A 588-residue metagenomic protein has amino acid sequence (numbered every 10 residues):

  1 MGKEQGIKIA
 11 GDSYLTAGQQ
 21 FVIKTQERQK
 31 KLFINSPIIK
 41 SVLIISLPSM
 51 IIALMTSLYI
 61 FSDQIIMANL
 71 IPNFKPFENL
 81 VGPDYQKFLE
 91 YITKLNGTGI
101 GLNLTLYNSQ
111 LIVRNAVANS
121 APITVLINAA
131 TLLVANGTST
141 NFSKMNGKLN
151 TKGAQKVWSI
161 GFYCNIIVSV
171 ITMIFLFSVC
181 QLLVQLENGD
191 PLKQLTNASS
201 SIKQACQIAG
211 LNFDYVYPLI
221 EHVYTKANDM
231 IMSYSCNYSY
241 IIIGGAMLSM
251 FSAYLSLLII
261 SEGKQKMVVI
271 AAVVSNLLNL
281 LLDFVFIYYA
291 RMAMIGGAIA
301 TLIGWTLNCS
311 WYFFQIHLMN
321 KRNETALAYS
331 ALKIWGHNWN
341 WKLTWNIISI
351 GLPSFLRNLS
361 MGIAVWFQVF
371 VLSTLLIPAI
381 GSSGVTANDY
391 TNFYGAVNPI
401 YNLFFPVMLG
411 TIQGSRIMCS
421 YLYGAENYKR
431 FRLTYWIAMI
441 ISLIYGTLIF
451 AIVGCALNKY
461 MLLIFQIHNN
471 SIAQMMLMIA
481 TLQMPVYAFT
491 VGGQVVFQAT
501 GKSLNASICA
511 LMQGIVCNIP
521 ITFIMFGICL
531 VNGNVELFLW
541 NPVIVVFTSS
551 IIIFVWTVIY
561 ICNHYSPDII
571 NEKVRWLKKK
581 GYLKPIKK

Functional and structural regions predicted by a protein language model:
G2-S49, Y85-I92, F142-G245, R291-G351 (+2 more regions): Short alpha-helical transmembrane segments in multi-pass integral membrane proteins
I39-S41, I45-S49, T56, P122 (+16 more regions): Hydrophobic alpha-helical transmembrane segments of integral membrane proteins, especially multi-pass transporters
S49, A53, I65, N69 (+15 more regions): Transmembrane alpha-helix boundary and packing residues in multipass membrane permease domains and related
I52, L132-A135, I241-I260, V268-N276 (+6 more regions): Short runs within selected transmembrane alpha-helices of multi-pass transporters and secretion channels
I52-T140, G245, S249, L352-Y421 (+2 more regions): Transmembrane helix-bundle signature of multi-pass secondary active exporters and lipid flippases
T56, I60-D63, M67, N128-A135 (+19 more regions): Alpha-helical transmembrane segments and their lipid-water interface positions in multi-pass membrane proteins
I71-P72, Q110-V113, G147-T151, K264 (+6 more regions): A helix-boundary/kink motif common to multi-pass secondary transporters, especially Major Facilitator Superfamily
R114-F177, S249-V268, T391-V453, A488-G501 (+1 more regions): Small-residue-rich hydrophobic transmembrane alpha-helices
